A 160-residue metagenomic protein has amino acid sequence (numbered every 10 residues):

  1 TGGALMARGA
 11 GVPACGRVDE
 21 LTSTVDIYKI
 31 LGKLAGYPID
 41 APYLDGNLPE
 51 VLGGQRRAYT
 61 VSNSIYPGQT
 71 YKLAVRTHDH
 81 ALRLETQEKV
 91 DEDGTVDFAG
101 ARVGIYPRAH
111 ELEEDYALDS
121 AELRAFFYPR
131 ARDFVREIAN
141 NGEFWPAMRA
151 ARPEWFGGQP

Functional and structural regions predicted by a protein language model:
T1-G54: Substrate-binding rim/cap in mid-to-C-terminal beta-strand-loop elements of soluble/periplasmic
R8-V12, K29, N63, R108 (+1 more regions): Generic alpha-helix detector with strongest preference for long hydrophobic helices that associate with membranes
G32, D79-P160: C-terminal accessory region downstream of the catalytic core in glycan-modifying enzymes
K33-H110: C-terminal cap/loop subdomain of S1 sulfatases and analogous C-terminal strand-loop tails that border
